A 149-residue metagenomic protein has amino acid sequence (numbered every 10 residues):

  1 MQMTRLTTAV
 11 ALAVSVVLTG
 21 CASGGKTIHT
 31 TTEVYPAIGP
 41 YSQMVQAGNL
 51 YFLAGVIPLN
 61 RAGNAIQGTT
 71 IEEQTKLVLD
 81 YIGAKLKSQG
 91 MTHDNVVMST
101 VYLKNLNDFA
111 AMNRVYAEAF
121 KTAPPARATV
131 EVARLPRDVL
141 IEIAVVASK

Functional and structural regions predicted by a protein language model:
M1-M3: N-terminal secretory signal peptides that target proteins for export/translocation
R5-D80, A84-M98, L103-K149: N-terminal presequence-like segments and the immediate start of the first folded domain
